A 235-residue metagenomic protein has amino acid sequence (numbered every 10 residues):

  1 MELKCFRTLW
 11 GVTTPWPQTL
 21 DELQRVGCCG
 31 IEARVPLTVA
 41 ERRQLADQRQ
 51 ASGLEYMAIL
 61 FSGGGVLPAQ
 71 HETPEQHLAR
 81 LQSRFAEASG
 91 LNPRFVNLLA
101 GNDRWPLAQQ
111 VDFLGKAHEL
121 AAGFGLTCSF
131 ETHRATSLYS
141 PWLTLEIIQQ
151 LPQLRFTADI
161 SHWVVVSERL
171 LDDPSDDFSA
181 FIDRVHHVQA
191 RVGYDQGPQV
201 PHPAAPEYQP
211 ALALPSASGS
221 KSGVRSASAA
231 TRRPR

Functional and structural regions predicted by a protein language model:
M1-S83: N-terminal pre-domain/capping segments
M1-T8, I31-A33, L54-F61, V96-L98 (+4 more regions): Hydrophobic faces of well-ordered beta-strands that scaffold small-molecule active sites in alpha/beta enzyme cores
F6-V12, R34-P36, F61-G65, G101-D103 (+3 more regions): Active-site beta-loop-alpha junctions enriched in small/polar residues
G27-C29, S52-L54, N92, Q150-R155 (+1 more regions): Glycine-enriched alpha-helix->loop->beta-strand junction motifs that scaffold or abut catalytic
A46-G65, G115-F124, Q150-L151, S216-V224: Alpha-helix-loop-beta-strand connector modules within alpha/beta enzyme cores
Q70-R155: Active-site acidic/histidine proton-transfer and metal-coordination neighborhood in alpha/beta enzyme cores
G123-A205: Acidic/histidine-rich catalytic cores of soluble enzymes
P210-R232: A short, acidic, amphipathic alpha-helical segment used as a generic capping/interface helix at domain edges
